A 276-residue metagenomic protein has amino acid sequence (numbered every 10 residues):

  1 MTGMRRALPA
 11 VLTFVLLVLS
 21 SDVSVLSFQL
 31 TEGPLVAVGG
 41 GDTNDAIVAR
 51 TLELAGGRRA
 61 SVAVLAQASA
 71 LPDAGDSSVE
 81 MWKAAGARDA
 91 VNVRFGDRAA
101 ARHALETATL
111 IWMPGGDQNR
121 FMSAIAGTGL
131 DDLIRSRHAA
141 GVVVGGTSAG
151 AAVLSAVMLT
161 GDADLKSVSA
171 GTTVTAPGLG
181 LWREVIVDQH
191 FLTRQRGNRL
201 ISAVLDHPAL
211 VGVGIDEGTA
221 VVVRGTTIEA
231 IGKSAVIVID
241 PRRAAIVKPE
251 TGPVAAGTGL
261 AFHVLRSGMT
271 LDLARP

Functional and structural regions predicted by a protein language model:
M1-V11: Bacterial N-terminal signal peptides that target proteins for export
P9-D22: Bacterial N-terminal signal peptides
L26-R58, V64, S69-S77, W82-A84 (+2 more regions): C-terminal and late-domain segments of enzyme folds
A63, S69-L110, R120: Portal/gating segments that form or line small-molecule/metal binding sites
A104, G127-G141: Catalytic-core regions built around general acid/base machinery
M113-G115, R137-M158: Catalytic nucleophile loop
Q118-T128: Glycine/threonine-rich flexible loop motifs
